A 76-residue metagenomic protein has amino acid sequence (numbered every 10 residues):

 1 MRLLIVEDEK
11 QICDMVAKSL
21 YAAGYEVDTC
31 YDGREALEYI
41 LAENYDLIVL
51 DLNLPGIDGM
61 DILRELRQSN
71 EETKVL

Functional and structural regions predicted by a protein language model:
L4, T29-L47, E65-Q68: Acidic, metal-coordinating helix/loop segments flanking the phosphotransfer/catalytic sites of two-component signaling
E7: Conserved acidic carboxylate
D14-A22: Charged docking surfaces used in two-component/phosphorelay signaling
A23, S69: Conserved dinucleotide-binding and phosphotransfer motif residues
D32, D58-D61: Acidic catalytic/metal-coordinating carboxylates
D51: Active-site residues of response regulator receiver
P55: The feature encodes the CheY-like receiver
E72-L76: A short, hydrophobic beta-strand element within the central beta-sheet of small alpha/beta folds
